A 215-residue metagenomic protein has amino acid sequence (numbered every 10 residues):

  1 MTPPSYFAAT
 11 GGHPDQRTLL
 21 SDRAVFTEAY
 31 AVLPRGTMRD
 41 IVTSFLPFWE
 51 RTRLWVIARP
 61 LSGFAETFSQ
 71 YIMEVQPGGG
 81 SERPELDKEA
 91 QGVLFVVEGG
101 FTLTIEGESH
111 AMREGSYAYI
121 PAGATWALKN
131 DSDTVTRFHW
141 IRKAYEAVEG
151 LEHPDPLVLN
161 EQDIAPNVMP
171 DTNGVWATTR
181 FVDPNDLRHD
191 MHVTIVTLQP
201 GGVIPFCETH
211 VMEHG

Functional and structural regions predicted by a protein language model:
M1-T67, W140-T194: A short, N-terminal "cap"/entry segment at the start of jelly-roll beta-barrel domains of the cupin/DSBH fold
R51-P60, S69-K88, F181, T194-M212: Conserved short histidine dyad/triad with adjacent acidic residue
P77, K88-T102, E106, V211-G215: Glycine- and acidic-residue-biased ligand/ion/polar-headgroup-sensing regions
E106-A122: Short acidic-glycine-tyrosine-enriched beta hairpin
L128-S132: Asparagine-centered strand-capping/turn motif at beta-strand->loop junctions
